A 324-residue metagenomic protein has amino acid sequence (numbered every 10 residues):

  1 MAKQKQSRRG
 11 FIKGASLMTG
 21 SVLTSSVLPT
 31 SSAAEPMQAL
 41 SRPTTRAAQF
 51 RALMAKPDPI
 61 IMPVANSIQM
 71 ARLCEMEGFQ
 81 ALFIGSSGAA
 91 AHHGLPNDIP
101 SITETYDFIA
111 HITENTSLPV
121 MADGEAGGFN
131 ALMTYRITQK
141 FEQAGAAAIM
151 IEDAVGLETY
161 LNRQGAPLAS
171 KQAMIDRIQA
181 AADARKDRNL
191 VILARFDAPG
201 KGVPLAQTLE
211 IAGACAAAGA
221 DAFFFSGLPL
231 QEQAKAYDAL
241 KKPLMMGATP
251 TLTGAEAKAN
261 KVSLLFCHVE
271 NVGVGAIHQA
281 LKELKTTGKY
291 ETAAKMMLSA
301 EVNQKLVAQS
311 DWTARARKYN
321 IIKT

Functional and structural regions predicted by a protein language model:
M1-T19: N-terminal secretory signal peptides and thylakoid transit peptides that target proteins across membranes
S26-P57, P63, R72-C74: C-terminal segment of N-terminal export signals and the immediately downstream linker at the start of the mature
P43-T44, F50, V269-T324: Extended, intrinsically disordered, low-complexity segments
M54-Q69, L95, M121-L132, L168 (+2 more regions): Active-site mouth loops of central-metabolism enzymes
F83-E104, G128-F129, M150-K171, A220-Q233: Glycine-rich, proline-tolerant flexible connector loops at the mouths of alpha/beta enzymes
P96-A122, A166-L193, L230-L252: Alpha-helix-loop-beta-strand connector modules within alpha/beta enzyme cores
F129-K140, T251-N260: Catalytic cores of alpha/beta
A218-P229, M245-T249, F266-H268: Catalytic beta/alpha-barrel core
